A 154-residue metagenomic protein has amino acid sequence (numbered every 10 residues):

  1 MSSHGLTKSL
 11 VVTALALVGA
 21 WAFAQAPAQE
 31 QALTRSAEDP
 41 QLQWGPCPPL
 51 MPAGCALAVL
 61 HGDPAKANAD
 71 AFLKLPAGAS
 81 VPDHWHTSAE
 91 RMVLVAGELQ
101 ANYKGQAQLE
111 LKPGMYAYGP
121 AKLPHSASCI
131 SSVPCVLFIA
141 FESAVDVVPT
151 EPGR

Functional and structural regions predicted by a protein language model:
M1-V12: Bacterial N-terminal signal peptides that target proteins for export
V11-A20: Bacterial N-terminal signal peptides
A22-A69, P152-R154: A short, N-terminal "cap"/entry segment at the start of jelly-roll beta-barrel domains of the cupin/DSBH fold
L33-S36, S126-R154: Double-stranded beta-helix
A69-H86, P120-K122: Conserved short histidine dyad/triad with adjacent acidic residue
P76-A79, H86-G105: Glycine- and acidic-residue-biased ligand/ion/polar-headgroup-sensing regions
V81-D83, A101-N102, G119, P124-I130: Short beta-strand His + acidic residue motifs that chelate non-heme Fe in jelly-roll/DSBH and cupin folds
G105-K122: Short acidic-glycine-tyrosine-enriched beta hairpin
